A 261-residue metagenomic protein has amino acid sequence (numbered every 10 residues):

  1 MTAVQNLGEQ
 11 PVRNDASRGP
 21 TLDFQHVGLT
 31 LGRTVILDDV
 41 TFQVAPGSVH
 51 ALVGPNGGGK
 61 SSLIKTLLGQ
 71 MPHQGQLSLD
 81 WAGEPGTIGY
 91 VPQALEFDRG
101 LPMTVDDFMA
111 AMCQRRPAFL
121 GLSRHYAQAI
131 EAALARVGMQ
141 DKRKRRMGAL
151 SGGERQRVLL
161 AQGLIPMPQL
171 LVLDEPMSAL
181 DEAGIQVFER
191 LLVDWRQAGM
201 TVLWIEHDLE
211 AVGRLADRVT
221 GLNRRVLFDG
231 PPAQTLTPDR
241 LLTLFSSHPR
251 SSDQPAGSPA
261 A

Functional and structural regions predicted by a protein language model:
V53-P55: The feature captures the beta-strand-to-loop junction immediately N-terminal to the Walker
R124-K142: Conserved ABC ATPase "signature" region
R146-L150: Conserved ABC ATPase signature
L171-E175: Catalytic Walker B motif of ABC-type/P-loop ATPase nucleotide-binding domains
E206-H207: H-loop/switch region of ABC-family ATPase nucleotide-binding domains
V212-R214: A short, surface-exposed alpha-helical micro-motif characterized by mixed small hydrophobic and charged/polar residues
V219-P232: H-loop (His-switch) and adjacent beta-strand-loop-beta switch element of ABC-type ATPase nucleotide-binding domains
